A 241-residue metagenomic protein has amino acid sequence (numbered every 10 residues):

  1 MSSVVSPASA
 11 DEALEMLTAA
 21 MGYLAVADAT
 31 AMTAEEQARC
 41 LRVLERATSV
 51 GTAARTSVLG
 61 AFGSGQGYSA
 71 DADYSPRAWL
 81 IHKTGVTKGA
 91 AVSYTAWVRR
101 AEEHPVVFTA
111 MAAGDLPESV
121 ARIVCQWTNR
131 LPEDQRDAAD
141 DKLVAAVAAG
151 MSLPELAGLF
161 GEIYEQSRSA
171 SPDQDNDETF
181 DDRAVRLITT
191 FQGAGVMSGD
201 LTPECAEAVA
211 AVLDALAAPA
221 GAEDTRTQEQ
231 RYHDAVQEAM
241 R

Functional and structural regions predicted by a protein language model:
M1-R241: Rieske [2Fe-2S] iron-sulfur domain-containing proteins
